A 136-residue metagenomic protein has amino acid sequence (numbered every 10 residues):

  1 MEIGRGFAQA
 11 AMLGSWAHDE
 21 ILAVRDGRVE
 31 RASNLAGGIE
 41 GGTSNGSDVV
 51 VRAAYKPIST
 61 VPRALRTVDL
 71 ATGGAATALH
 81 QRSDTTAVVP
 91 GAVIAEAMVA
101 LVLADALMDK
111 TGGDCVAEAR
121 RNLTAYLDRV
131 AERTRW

Functional and structural regions predicted by a protein language model:
M1-G74: Glycine-rich anion/phosphate-binding loop at the beta-strand->alpha-helix junction
T60-W136: Internal helix-turn-beta structural module
